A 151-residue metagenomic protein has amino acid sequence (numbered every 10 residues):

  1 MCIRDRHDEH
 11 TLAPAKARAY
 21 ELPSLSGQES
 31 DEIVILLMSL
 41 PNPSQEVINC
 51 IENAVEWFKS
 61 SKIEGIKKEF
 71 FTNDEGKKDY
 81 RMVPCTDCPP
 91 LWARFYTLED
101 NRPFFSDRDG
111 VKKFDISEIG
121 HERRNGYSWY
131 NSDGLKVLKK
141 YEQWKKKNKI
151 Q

Functional and structural regions predicted by a protein language model:
M1-I3: Short, small-residue-biased leader/transition segments that mark boundaries at the very start of proteins
R6, S24-S30: A structural motif
E9-P23: A cross-kingdom feature marking solvent-exposed beta-strand/loop segments within repeated, beta-rich binding/scaffold
L12-A15, Q28-Q151: Terminal, non-catalytic domain-edge segments
